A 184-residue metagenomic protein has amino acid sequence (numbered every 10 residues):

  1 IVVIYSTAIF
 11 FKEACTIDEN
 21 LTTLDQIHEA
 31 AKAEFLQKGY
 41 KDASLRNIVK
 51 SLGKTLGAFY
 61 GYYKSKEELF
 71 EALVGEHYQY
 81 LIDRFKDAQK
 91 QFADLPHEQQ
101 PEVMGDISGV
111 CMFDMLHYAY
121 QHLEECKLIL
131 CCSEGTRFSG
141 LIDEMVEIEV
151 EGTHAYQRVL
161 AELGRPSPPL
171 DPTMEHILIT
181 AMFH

Functional and structural regions predicted by a protein language model:
I1-N20: N-terminal intrinsically disordered/low-complexity leader segments
Q26, A30, E34-E68, A72: Helix-turn-helix
A30-Q37, Y80-Q91, E125, A181: Solvent-exposed, amphipathic alpha-helical segments
E71-Y80: Alpha-helical DNA-contacting segments of helix-turn-helix folds
A72, K86-Y118: Hydrophobic alpha-helical connector segments
L95-E102, I129-G135, R165-S167: Short linear capping/connector segments at secondary-structure termini
D106, V110-E124, G135-G164, T173-T180: Amphipathic alpha-helical packing segments from all-alpha helical-bundle domains
